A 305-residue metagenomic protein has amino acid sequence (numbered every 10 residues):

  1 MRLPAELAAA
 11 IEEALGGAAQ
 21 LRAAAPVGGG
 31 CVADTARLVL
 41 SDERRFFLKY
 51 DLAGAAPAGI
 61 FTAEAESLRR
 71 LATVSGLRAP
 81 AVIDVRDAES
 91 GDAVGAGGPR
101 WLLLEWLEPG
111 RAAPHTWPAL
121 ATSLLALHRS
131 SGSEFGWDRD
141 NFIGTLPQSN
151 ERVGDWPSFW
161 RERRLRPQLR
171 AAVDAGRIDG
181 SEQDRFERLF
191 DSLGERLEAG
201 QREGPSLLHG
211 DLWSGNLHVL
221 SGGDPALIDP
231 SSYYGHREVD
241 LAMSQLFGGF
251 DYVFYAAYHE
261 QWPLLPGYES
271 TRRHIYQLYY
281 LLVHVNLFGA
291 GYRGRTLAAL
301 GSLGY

Functional and structural regions predicted by a protein language model:
M1-A23, V94-P99, H284-Y305: Regulatory N- and C-terminal appendages and interdomain linkers associated with kinase/kinase-like NTP transferase
L3-L15, G132-L207: An alpha-helical support segment within catalytic cores of ATP-dependent transferases
L15-R22, A63-A65, E198-G200: Short Pro/Gly-enriched beta-strand edge/turn motifs at strand-loop
A18, D42-R44, D224: Short acidic/polar mixed-charge low-complexity motifs
A18, S75, H128-F135, A172 (+3 more regions): A general structural signal marking secondary-structure boundaries and capping sites
P26-S158: ATP-binding pocket architecture of kinase catalytic cores
R152-R161, R170, E203-L207, S214-T271 (+5 more regions): Active-site Asp-x-Gly
I275-H284: Short helix/strand-capping connector loops at secondary-structure junctions
